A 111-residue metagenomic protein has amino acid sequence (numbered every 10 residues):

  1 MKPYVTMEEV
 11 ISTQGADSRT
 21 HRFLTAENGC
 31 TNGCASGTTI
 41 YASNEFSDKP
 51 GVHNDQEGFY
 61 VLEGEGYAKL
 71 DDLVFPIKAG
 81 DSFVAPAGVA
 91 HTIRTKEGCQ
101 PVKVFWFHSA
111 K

Functional and structural regions predicted by a protein language model:
M1-A35, S43, D48-K49: A short, N-terminal "cap"/entry segment at the start of jelly-roll beta-barrel domains of the cupin/DSBH fold
I40-Y41, V52-A68: Short, conserved beta-strand element in jelly-roll/cupin
F46-D48, Y67, F83, A87-I93: Histidine-centered metal-chelating micro-motifs
N54, L70, E97-C99: A generic beta-sheet turn/junction motif
E65-Y67, V74, A90, P101: Structural motif
D72-A87: Short acidic-glycine-tyrosine-enriched beta hairpin
A87-K111: Ligand-binding loop in jelly-roll beta-barrel domains
